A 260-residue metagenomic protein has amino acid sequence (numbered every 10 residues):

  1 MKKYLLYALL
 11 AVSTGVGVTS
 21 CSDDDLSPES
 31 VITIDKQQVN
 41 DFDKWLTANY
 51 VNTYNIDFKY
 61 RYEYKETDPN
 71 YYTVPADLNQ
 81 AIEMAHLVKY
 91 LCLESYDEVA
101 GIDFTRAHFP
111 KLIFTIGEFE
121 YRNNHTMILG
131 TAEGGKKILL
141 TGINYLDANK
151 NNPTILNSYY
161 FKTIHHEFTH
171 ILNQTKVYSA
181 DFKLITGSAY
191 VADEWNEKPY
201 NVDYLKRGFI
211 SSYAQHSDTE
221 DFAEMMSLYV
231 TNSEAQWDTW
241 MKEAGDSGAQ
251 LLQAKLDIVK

Functional and structural regions predicted by a protein language model:
M1-Y60: Bacterial Sec-dependent N-terminal signal peptides
L26, I82-K137: Auxiliary, metal-adjacent structural segments of Zn-dependent hydrolase domains
I56-A76: Acidic/histidine-rich, surface-exposed loop or edge segments in extracytoplasmic proteins
N70-L78, D147-Y159, G208-H216, G245: Second-shell loop/turn segments in exported
I82, H86-Y90, K162, H166 (+3 more regions): Solvent-exposed, polar/charged alpha-helical surfaces in well-ordered, non-transmembrane soluble domains, broadly
L140, T154-S179, A223: Active-site recognition of the HExxH zinc-binding catalytic motif
H166-D203: Short helix-loop boundary/capping segments
Y190-K260: Metalloprotease/metallohydrolase-associated module, dominated by Zn2+-dependent proteases
